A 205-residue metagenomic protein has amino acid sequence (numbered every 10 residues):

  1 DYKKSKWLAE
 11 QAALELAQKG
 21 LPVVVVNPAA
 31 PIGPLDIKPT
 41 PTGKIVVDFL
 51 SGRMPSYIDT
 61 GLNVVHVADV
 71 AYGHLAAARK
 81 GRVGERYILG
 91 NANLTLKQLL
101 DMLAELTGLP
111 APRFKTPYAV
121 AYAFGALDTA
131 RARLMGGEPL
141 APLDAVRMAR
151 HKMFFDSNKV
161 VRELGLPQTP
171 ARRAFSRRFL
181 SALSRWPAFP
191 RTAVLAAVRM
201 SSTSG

Functional and structural regions predicted by a protein language model:
D1-V24: Active-site Tyr-X1-5-Lys
L8-A9, P41, I58-A78, E85: Substrate-positioning beta->alpha
A17, P22-V25, A29-N63: NAD(P)-dependent short-chain dehydrogenase/reductase
V25, V64, N93, F154: Short aromatic/basic micro-patch
V65-A68, L94, T169: Residue-level signal for the nucleotide or nucleotide-sugar donor/cofactor binding architecture
G73-L140, S157, F175-A182, W186: Mid/C-terminal beta-alpha module of Rossmann-like enzyme folds, strongest in SDR-family dehydrogenases/epimerases
L96, D144-D156: Active-site loop of classical SDR/Rossmann-like NAD(P)-dependent oxidoreductases, centered on the catalytic Tyr-X3-Lys
S157-V161, T169-S201, G205: Amphipathic terminal alpha-helices
